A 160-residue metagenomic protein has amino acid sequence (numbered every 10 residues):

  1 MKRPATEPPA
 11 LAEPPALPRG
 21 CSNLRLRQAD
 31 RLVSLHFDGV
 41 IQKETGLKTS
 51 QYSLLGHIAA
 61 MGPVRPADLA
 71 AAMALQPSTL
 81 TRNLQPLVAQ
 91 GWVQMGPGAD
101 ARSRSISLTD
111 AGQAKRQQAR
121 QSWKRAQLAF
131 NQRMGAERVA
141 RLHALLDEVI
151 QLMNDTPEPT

Functional and structural regions predicted by a protein language model:
M1-A16, A136-T160: C-terminal regulatory/oligomerization modules of transcriptional regulators
M1-E44: N-terminal leader segment of winged-helix/HTH proteins
P4, Q85-A144: Charged, amphipathic alpha-helical coiled-coil/dimerization segments
H36, S53-G56, A114: Pre-recognition alpha-helix immediately N-terminal to the DNA-recognition helix within helix-turn-helix or winged-helix
K43, A71, V88-A89: Alpha-helical residues within the helix-turn-helix
T45-Q51, T79, T109, M134-A136: Short helix-coil-helix linker/hinge
G56-A60, R120: Short, locally clustered residues in the helix-turn-helix/winged-helix DNA-binding domain
M61-R65: Short capping segments at the starts of secondary-structure elements
